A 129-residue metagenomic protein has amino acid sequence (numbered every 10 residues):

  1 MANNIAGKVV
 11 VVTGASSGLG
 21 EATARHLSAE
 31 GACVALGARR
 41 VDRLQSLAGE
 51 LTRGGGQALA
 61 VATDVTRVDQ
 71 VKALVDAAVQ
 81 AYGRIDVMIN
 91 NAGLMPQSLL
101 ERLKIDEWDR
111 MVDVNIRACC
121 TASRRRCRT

Functional and structural regions predicted by a protein language model:
M1-V11: Flexible N-terminal pre-Rossmann segment of NAD(P)-dependent oxidoreductases
V9, S16-S17: Conserved glycine-rich cofactor-binding loop
E30-L47: Conserved glycine-rich Rossmann-like NAD(P)H-binding loop of the short-chain dehydrogenase/reductase
V41, A62-L74, I105: The beta1-alpha1 cofactor-binding region of Rossmann-like NAD(H)/NADP(H)-dependent oxidoreductases
G54-Q57, A77-M88, P96: A glycine-rich helix->loop->beta "capping" turn within Rossmann-like NAD(P)(H)-dependent oxidoreductase domains
L99-L100, E107-V112: Substrate-binding pocket helix/loop in short-chain dehydrogenase/reductase
S123-R124: A short, exposed helix-loop element centered on a Lys and neighboring polar residues
